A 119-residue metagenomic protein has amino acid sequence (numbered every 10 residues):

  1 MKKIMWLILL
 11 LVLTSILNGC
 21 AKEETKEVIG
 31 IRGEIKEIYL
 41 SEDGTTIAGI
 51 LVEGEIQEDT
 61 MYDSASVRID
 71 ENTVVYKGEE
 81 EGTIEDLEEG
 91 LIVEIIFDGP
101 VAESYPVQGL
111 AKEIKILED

Functional and structural regions predicted by a protein language model:
M1-N18: Sec-dependent bacterial lipoprotein signal peptides
K2, N18-D59, E80-D119: Short, flexible, surface-exposed loop segments at domain boundaries
T14-I16, V75, I96: Intrinsic disorder/low-structure terminal segments
Y62-E81: Beta-strand/loop nucleic-acid-binding surfaces
